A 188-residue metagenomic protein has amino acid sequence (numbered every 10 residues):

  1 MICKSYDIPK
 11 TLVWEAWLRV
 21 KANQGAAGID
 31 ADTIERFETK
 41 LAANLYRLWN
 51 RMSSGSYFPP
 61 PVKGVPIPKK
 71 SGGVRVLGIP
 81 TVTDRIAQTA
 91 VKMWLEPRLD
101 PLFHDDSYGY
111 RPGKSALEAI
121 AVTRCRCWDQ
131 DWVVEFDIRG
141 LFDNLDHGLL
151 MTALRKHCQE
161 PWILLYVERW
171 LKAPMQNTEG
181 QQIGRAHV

Functional and structural regions predicted by a protein language model:
M1-A42, Y46: Non-catalytic, polymerase-adjacent accessory regions of viral genome-replication enzymes
P9-G25, V62-G64, M93-R98, W128 (+1 more regions): Short, compositionally biased low-complexity segments
K10, M52-S54, V74: Non-catalytic regulatory/linker segments of enzymes
W14, A31-E35, Y46, L77 (+5 more regions): Non-catalytic, well-ordered alpha-helical scaffold segments
A27-E38, P80, G113, H157 (+1 more regions): Conserved phosphate/pyrophosphate-binding and hydrolysis machinery centered on Walker-type P-loop NTPases, extending
E38-N50, W94, L154, C158: A short, contiguous, amphipathic alpha-helix enriched in charged residues
R51-P66, K70, L102-A186: Conserved polymerase palm-domain catalytic core
V74-F103, R139, G184-R185: Conserved pre-motif C helix in the palm subdomain of viral-like polymerases
